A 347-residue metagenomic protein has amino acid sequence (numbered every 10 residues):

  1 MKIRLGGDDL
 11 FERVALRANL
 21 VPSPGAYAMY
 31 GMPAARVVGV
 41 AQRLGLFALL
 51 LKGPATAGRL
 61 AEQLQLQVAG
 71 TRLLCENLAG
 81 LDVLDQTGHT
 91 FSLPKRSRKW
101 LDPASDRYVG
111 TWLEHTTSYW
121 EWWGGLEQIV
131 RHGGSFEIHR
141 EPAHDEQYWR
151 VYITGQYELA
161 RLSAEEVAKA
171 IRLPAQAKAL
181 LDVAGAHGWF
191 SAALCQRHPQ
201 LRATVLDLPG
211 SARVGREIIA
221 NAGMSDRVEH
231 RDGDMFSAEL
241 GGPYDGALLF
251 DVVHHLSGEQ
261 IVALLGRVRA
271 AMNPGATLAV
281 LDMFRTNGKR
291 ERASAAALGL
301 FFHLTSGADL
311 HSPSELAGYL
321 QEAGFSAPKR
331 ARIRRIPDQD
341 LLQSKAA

Functional and structural regions predicted by a protein language model:
M1-G80, D85-Q86, V183-A347: Alpha-helical subdomain
G7-L16, L20-P54, E62-Q63, V68-K178: Conserved Class I S-adenosyl-L-methionine-dependent methyltransferase catalytic core
